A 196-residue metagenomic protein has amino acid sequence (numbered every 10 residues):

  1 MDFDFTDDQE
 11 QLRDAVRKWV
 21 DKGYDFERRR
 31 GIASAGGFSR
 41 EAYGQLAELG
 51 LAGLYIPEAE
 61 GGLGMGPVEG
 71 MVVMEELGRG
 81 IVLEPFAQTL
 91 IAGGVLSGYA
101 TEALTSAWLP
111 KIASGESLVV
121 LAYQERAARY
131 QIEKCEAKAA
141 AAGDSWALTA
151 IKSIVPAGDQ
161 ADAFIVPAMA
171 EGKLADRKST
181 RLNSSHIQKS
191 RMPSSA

Functional and structural regions predicted by a protein language model:
M1-F86, A107, K111: Amphipathic, small/basic residue-rich leader segments at the start of a protein or domain
Q9, V20, V73, T101 (+3 more regions): Residue-level signal for inorganic ion chemistry
M65-G66, Y130-E133, A157-A161: Short glycine/proline-enriched turns and hinge-like loops at secondary-structure junctions
V82-A103: N-terminal glycine-rich flavin-associated loop
G115-R126: A short, Trp-centered hydrophobic/proline-enriched beta-strand micro-motif
A137-A140: A structural signal for short hydrophobic beta-strand segments in well-ordered beta-sheet cores
T149-R181: A short core secondary-structure module
L182-A196: Single conserved hydrophobic/aromatic residue that forms the stacking wall/gate of nucleotide- or nucleobase-binding
